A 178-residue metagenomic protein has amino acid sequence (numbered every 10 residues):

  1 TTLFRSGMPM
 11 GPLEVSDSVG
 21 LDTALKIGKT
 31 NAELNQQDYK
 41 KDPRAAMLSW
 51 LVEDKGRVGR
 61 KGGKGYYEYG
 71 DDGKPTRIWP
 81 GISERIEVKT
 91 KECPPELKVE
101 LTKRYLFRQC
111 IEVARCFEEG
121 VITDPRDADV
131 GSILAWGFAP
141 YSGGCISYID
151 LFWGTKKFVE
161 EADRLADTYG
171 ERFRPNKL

Functional and structural regions predicted by a protein language model:
T1-L178: N-terminal glycine-rich phosphate-binding loop for ADP-containing cofactors
